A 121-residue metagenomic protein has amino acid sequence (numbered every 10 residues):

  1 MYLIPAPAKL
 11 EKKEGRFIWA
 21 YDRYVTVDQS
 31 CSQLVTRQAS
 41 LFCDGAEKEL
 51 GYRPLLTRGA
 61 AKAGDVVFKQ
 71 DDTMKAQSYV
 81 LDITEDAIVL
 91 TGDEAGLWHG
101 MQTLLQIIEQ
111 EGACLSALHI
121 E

Functional and structural regions predicted by a protein language model:
M1-E121: Contiguous, structured surface segment used for ligand recognition
